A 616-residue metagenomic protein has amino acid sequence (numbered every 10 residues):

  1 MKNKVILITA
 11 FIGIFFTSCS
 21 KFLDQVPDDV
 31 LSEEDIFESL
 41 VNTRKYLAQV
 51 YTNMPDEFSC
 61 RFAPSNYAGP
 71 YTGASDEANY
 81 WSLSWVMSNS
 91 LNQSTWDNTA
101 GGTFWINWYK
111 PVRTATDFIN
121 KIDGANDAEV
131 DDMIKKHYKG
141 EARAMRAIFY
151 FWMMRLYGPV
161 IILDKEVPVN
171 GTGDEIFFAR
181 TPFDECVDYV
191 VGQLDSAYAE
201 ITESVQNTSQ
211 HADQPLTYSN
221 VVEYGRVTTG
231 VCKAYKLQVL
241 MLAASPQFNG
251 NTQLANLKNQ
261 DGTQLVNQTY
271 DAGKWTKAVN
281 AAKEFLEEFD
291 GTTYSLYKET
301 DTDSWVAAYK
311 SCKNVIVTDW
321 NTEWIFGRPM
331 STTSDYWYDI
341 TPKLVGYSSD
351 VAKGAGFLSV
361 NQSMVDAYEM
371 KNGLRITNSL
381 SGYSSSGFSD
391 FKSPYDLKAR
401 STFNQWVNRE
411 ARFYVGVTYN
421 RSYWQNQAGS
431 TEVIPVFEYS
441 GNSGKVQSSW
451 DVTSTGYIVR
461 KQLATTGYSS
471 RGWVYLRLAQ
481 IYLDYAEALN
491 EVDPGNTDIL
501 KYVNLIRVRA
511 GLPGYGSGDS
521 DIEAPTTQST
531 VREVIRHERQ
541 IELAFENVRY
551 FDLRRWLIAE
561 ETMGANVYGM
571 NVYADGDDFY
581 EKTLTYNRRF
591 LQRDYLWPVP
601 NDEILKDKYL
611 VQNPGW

Functional and structural regions predicted by a protein language model:
N3, G13-S39, V190, A486 (+1 more regions): Bacterial Sec-dependent N-terminal signal peptides
C19, W108-P111, Y189-V191, N220-E223 (+8 more regions): Long, intrinsically disordered, low-complexity segments
S20-S84, K139, V160, D164 (+4 more regions): An aromatic- and glycine-enriched ligand-binding surface/loop that stacks and positions planar moieties
S39, R44-F62, Y80-G158, G173-S219 (+11 more regions): Conserved, well-structured interaction surfaces
R146-A147, K236-L240, G472-P513: Extended amphipathic alpha-helical segments enriched in small hydrophobics
V187, W275, G495-N496: TPR-repeat structural position
